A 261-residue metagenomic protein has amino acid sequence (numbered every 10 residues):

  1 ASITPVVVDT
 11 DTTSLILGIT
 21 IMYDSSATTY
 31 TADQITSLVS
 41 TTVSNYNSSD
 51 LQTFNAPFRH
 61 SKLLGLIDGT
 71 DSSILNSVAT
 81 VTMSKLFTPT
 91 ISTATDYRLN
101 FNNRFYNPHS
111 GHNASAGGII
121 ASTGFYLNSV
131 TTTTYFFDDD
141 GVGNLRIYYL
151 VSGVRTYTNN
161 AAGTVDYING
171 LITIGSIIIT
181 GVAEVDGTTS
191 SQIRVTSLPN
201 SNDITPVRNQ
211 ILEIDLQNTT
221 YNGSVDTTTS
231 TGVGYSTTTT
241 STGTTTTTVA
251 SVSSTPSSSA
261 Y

Functional and structural regions predicted by a protein language model:
A1-D50, F54: Carbohydrate-recognition loop of C-type lectin domains
D9-I16, A56-G65, T82-P89: A glycine-rich phosphate-binding loop feature that marks nucleotide/adenosyl-phosphate handling sites
I19-S25, F101-N103, S197-P199: Flexible glycine-/small-residue-rich
T70-K85: Short, well-structured beta-strand/strand-turn elements
H112-T156: Structural flexibility/helix-modulation signal
V142-G143, V151-Y261: Surface-exposed interaction regions enriched in Ser/Thr/Asp/Glu that occur as long low-complexity tracts or repetitive
